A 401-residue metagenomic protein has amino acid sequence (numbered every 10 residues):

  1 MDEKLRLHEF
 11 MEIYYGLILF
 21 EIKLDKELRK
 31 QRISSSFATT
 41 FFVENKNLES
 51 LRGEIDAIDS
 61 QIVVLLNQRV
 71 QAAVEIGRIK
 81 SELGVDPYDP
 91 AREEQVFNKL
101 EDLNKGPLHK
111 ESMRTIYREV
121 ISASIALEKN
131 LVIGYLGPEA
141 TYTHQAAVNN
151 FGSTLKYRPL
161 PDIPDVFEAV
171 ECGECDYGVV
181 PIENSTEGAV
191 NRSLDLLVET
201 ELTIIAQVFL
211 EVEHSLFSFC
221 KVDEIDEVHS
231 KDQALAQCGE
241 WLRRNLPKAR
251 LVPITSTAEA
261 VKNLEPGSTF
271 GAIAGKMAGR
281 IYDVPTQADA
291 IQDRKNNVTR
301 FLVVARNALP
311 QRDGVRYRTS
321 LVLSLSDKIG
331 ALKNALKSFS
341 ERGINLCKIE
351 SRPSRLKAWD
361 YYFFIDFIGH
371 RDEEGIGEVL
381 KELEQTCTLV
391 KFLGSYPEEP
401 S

Functional and structural regions predicted by a protein language model:
M1, E21-E27, V64: Coiled-coil-like amphipathic alpha-helices with heptad-repeat character
D2, R6-E12, G16-L17, D25: N-terminal amphipathic/hydrophobic targeting modules at extreme N-termini, encompassing cleavable Sec/SRP-type signal
K4, K30-I33: Polybasic, lysine-rich low-complexity intrinsically disordered segments
L7, R29, P400-S401: A short, highly charged, low-complexity intrinsically disordered segment
E9, Y15-G16, R32, R118 (+1 more regions): Compositionally biased, intrinsically disordered low-complexity regions enriched in proline and serine
F10, Y14-Y15, F20, F37 (+1 more regions): Aromatic (phenylalanine/tyrosine) cluster motif
L24, S34-F37: Short, often N-terminal, low-complexity regions that either remain intrinsically disordered or form a short helix
F37-S401: Domain-level signature for soluble enzymes in the chorismate/prephenate branch of the shikimate pathway
